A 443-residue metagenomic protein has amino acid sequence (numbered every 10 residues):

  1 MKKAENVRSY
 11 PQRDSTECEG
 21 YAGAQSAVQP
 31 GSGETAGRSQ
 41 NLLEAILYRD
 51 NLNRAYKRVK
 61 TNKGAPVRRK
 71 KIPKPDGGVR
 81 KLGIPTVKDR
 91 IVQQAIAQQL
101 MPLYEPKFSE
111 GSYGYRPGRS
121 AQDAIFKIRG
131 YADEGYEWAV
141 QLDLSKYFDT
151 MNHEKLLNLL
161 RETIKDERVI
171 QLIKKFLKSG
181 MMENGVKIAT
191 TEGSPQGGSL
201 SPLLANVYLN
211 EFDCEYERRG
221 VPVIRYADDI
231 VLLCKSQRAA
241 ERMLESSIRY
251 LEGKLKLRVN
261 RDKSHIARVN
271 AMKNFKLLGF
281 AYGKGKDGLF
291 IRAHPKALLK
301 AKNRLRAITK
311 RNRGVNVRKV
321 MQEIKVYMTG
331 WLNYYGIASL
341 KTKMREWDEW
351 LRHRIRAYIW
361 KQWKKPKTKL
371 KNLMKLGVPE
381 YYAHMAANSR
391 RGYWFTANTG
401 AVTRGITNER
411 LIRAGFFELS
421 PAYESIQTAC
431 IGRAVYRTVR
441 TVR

Functional and structural regions predicted by a protein language model:
M1-R68: Non-catalytic, polymerase-adjacent accessory regions of viral genome-replication enzymes
R69-D89: Conserved beta-strand/loop block within the catalytic cores of divalent metal-dependent phospho-transfer/hydrolysis
K71, P75, K107-R119, D123-N274: Conserved polymerase palm-domain catalytic core
K178, K254-Q322, Y327-T329: A conserved non-catalytic segment of reverse transcriptases and RNA-directed RNA polymerases corresponding to the late
V320-P366, L370-M374: Non-catalytic, peripheral interaction segments enriched in hydrophobic/basic residues
R354, W363-V435: Extended C-terminal regions of large enzymes
